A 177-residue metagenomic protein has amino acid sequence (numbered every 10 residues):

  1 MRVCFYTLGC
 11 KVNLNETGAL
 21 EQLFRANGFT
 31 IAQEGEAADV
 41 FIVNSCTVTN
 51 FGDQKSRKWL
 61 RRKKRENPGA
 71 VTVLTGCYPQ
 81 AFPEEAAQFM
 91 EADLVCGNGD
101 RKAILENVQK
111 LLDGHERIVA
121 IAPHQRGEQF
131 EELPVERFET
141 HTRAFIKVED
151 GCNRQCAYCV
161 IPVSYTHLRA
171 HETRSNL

Functional and structural regions predicted by a protein language model:
M1-R169, S175: Proteins enriched for Cys/Gly/acidic motifs involved in redox and nucleic-acid/cofactor modification
